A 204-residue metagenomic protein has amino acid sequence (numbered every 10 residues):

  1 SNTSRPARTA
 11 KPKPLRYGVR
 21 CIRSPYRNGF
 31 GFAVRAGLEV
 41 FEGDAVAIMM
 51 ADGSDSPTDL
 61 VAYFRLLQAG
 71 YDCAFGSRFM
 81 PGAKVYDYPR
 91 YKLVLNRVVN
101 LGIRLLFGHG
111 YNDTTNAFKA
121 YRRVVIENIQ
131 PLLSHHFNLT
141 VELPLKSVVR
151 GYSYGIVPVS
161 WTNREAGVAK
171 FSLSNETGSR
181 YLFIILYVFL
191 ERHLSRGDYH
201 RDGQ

Functional and structural regions predicted by a protein language model:
S1, M49-A51: Active-site acidic Asp-centered loop
S1-I22: Acidic donor-binding segment of Leloir-type glycosyltransferases
S4-R5, S54-S56: A short, conserved beta-strand element in the Rossmann-like catalytic core that flanks the donor/metal-binding loop
A10-P12, Y63, L143: Aromatic/hydrophobic pocket-lining residues that form π-stacking "cages" and hydrophobic walls in ligand
V19, V46, Y154: Hydrophobic anchor at the start of a short beta-strand that flanks the dinucleotide cofactor-binding loop
I22-V40, A45-I48, P57-F137, R164-L182: Acceptor/aglycone-binding surface of glycosyltransferases and processive sugar-polymer synthases
L106-G108, L132-Q204: Hydrophobic helical membrane-anchoring modules
